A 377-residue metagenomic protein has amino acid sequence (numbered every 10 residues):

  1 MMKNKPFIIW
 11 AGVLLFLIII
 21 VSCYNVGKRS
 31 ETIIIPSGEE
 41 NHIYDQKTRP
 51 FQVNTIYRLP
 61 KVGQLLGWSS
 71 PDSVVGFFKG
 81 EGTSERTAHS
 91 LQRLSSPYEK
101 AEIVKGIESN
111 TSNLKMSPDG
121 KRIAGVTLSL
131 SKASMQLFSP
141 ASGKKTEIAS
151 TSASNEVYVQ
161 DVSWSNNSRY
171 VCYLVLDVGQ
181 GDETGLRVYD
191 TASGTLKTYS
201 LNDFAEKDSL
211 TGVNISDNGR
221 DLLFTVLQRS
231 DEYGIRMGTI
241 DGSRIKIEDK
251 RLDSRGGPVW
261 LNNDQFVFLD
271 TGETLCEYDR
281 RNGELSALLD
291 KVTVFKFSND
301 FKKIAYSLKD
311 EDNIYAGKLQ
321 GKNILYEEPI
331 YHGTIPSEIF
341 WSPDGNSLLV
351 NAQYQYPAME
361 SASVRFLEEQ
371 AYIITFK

Functional and structural regions predicted by a protein language model:
M2-K377: Sequence signature of WD/YWTD-type beta-propeller architectures
